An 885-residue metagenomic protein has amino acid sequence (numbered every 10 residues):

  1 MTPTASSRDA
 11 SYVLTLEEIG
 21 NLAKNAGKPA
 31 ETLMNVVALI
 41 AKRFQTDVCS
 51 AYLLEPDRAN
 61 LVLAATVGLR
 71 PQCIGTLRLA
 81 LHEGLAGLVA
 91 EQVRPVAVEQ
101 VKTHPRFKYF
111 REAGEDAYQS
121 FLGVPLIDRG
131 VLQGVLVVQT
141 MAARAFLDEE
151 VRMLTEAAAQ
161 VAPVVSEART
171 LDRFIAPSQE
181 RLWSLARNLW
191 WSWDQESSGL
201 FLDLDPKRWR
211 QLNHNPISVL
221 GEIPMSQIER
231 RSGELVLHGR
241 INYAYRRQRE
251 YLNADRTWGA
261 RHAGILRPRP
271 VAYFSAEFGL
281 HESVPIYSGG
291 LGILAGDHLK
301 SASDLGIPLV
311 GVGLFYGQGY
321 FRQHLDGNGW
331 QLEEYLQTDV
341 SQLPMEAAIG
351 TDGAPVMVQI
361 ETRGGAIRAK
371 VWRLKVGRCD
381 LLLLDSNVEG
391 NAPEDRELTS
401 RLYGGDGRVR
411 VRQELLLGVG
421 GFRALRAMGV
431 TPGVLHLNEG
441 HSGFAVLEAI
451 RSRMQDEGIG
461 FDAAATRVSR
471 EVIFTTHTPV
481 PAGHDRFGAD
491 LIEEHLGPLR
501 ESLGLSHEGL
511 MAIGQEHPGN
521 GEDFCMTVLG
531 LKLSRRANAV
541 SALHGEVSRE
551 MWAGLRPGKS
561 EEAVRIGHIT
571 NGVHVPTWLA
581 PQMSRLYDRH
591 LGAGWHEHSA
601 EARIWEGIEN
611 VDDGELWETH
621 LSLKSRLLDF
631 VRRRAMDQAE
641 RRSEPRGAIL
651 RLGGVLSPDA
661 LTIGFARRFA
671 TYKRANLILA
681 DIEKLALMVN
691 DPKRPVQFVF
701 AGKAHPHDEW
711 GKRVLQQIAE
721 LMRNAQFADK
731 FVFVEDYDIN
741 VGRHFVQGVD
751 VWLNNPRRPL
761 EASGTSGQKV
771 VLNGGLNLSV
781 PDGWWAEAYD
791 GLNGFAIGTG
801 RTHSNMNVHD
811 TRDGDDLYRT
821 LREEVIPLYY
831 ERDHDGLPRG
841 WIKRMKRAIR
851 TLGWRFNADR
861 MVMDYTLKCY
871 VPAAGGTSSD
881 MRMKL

Functional and structural regions predicted by a protein language model:
M1-E31, K42, Q133, V164-L171: Signal-transmission linkers at sensory-effector interfaces
A23-A64, C73, E83, A168: Helix-loop-beta substructure at the N-terminus of cytosolic sensory domains that couple signal/ligand detection
L69, V135-R144: Short beta-strand-to-loop transition segments that serve as allosteric relay/switch motifs in sensory/regulatory domains
P71-Q72, E99-S120, T140: Signal-transducing coupling segments at domain and membrane junctions
P71-V96: Acidic/proline- and glycine-rich, intrinsically disordered low-complexity segments that serve as regulatory linkers
Q119-I127: A short, aliphatic-rich beta-strand micro-motif
T155-A162: Allosteric cytosolic regulatory segments
L171-L885: Catalytic cores of carbohydrate-active enzymes across secretory and cytosolic contexts
